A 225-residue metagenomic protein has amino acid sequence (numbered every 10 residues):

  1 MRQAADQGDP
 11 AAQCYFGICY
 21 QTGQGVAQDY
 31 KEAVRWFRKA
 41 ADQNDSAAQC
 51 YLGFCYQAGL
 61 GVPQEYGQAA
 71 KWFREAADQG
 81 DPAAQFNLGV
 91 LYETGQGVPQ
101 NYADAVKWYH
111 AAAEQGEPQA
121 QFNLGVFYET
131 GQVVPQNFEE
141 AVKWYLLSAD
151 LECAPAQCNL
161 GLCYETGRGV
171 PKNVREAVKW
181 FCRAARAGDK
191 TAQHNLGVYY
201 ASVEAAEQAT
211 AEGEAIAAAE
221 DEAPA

Functional and structural regions predicted by a protein language model:
M1-F16: N-terminal segments that cap or nucleate solenoid repeat domains
D6-D9, T22-Q24, D29, Q43-D45 (+14 more regions): Short helix-capping/linker turns of helical repeat alpha-solenoids
P10, V34, K39, S46 (+8 more regions): Periodic short-repeat tracts
Y15-T22, Y51-A58, N87-T94, N123-T130 (+2 more regions): Hydrophobic face of amphipathic alpha-helices that form TPR/SEL1-like repeat modules and related alpha-solenoid
N173-K190, H194-A201, A209, G213-A217 (+1 more regions): TPR/TPR-like (Sel1-like) alpha-helical repeat modules
